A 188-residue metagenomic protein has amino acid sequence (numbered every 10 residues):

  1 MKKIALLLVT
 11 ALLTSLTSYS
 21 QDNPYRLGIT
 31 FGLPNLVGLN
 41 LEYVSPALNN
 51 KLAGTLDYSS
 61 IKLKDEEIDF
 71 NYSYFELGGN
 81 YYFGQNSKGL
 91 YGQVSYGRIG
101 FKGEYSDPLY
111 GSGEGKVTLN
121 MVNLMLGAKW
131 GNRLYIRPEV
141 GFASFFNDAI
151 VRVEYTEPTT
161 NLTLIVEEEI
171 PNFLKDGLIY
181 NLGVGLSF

Functional and structural regions predicted by a protein language model:
L16-S20: Sec/Tat signal peptide C-region and signal peptidase I cleavage site
D22, P34, V44-N49, G84-K88 (+1 more regions): Outer-membrane beta-barrel channels and translocator barrels
P24, P34-G38, Y72-E76, L119-N123 (+1 more regions): Transmembrane beta-barrel architecture of outer-membrane proteins
Y25-I29, N50-L56, L77, K88-V94 (+2 more regions): Transmembrane beta-strands of outer-membrane beta-barrel proteins
R26-N40, K64-F70, N86: Solvent-exposed loop/turn segments connecting transmembrane beta-strands in outer-membrane beta-barrel proteins
F31-N35, S45, Y58-K62, F83 (+3 more regions): Transmembrane beta-strands of outer-membrane beta-barrel pores
L56-S73, G100-L119, D148-L174: Flexible, solvent-exposed loop segments that connect beta-strands
G79, L174-F188: Outer-membrane beta-barrel "beta-signal"
